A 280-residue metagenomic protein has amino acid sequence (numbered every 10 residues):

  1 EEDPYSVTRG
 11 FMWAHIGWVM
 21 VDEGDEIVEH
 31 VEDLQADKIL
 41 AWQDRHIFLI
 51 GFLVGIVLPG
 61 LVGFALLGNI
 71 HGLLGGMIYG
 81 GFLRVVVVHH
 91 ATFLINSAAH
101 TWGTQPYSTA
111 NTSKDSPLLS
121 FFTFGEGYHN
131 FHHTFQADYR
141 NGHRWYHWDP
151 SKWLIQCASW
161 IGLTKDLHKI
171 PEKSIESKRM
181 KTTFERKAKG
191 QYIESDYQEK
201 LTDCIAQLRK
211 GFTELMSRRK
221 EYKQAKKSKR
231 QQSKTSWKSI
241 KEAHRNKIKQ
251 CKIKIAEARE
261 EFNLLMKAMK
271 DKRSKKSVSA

Functional and structural regions predicted by a protein language model:
E1, V19, I95-T109, S120-Y139: Histidine-centered catalytic micro-motifs
E1-F93, Y139-A280: Non-catalytic, topology-defining segments of multipass membrane proteins
F11, S116-P117, F124: Short, solvent-exposed loop/turn segments at the edges of secondary structure
K38-I47, T101-K114: Interhelical loop and helix-boundary elements at the membrane-water interface of polytopic inner-membrane proteins
G72-L73, A99, P106-T109, S113 (+5 more regions): A generic structural signal for ordered alpha-helices
T109-T112, L118-L119, W145: Short Gly/Pro-enriched turn/cap motifs at secondary-structure boundaries
